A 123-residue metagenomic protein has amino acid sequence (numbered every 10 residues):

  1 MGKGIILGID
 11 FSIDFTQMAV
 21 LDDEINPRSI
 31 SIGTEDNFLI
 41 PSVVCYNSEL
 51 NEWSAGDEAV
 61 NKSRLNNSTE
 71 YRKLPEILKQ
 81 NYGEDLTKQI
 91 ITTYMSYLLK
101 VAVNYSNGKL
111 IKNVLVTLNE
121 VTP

Functional and structural regions predicted by a protein language model:
M1-I6, S96-K100: N-terminal glycine/serine-rich phosphate-binding loop of ATP-dependent small-molecule kinases, especially carbohydrate
G4-F11, L115: Short glycine-aspartate micro-motif
D14: Conserved phosphate-interacting/catalytic interface
L21-P123: Phosphate-binding loop and its immediate beta->loop->alpha context in nucleotide/phosphate-handling enzymes
